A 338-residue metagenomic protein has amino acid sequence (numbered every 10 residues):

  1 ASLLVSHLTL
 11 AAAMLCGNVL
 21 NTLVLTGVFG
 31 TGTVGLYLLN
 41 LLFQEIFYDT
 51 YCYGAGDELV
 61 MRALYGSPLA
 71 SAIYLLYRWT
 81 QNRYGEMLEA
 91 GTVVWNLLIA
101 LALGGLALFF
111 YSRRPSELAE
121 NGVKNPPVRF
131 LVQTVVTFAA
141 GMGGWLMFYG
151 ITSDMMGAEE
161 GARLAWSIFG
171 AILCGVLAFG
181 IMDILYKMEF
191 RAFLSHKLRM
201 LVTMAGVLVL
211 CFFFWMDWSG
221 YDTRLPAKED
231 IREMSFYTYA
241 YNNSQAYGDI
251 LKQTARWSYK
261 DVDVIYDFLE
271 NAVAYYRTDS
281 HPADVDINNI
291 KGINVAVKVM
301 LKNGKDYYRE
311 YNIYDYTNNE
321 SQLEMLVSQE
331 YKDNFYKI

Functional and structural regions predicted by a protein language model:
L3-G32, A192: A structural motif at transmembrane helix-loop-helix junctions in multipass membrane proteins
A12, C16-L20, L108-P126, M182-H196: Cytoplasmic membrane-interface regions of multi-pass membrane proteins
L20-T33, G175, S195-L208: Central hydrophobic cores of alpha-helical transmembrane segments in multi-pass integral membrane proteins
G35-F110, R114-V123, F148-I168, R224-E229 (+1 more regions): Terminal transmembrane helical anchor/hairpin motif
R113, V128-Y186: Membrane-embedded alpha-helical segments of integral membrane proteins
V132-A140, M182-Y221: Internal/C-terminal transmembrane anchor helices
F213-I287: Juxtamembrane non-transmembrane segments of integral membrane proteins
D279-D315: Short, structured surface segments that line ligand/substrate-binding pockets
